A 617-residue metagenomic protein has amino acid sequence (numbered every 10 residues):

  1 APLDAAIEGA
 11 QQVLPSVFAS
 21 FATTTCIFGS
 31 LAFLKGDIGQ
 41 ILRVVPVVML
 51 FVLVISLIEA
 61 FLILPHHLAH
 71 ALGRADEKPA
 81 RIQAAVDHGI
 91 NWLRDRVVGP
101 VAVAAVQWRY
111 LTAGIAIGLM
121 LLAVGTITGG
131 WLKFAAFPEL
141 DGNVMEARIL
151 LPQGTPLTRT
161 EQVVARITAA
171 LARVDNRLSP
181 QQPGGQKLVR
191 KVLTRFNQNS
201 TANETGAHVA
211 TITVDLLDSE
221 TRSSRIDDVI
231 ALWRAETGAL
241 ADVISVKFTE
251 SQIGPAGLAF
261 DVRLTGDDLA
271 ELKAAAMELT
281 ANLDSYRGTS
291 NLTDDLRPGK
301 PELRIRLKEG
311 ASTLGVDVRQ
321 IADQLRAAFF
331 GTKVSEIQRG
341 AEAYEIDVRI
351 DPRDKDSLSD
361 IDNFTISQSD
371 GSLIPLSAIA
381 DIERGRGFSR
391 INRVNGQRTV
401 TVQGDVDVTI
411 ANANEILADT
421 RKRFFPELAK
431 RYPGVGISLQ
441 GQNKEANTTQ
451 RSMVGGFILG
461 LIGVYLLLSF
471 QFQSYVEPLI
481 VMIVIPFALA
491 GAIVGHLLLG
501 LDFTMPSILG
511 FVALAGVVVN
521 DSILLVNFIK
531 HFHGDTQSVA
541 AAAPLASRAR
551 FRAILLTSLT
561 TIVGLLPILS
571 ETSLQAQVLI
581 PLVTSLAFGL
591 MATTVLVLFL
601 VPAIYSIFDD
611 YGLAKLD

Functional and structural regions predicted by a protein language model:
A1, F51, G463-R550, L555-T572 (+4 more regions): Hydrophobic transmembrane alpha-helices and their membrane-interface caps in long multi-pass transport proteins
I7-A19, G455, P544, R548-L556: Alpha-helical transmembrane segments of multi-pass membrane proteins
Q11-V13, I82-A136, R548: Signature of alpha-helical transmembrane segments and their immediate interfacial
L14-F33, Q40-A84, I212, F487 (+3 more regions): Transmembrane alpha-helices and their membrane-interface boundaries in multi-pass membrane transporters and channels
V17-G29, A113, I117, L121 (+5 more regions): Hydrophobic alpha-helical segments of membrane proteins
A32-I41, A75, A113, I117-T155 (+2 more regions): Transmembrane helices with small-residue packing motifs
A32-M49, A135-P138, N443, V494-V512 (+1 more regions): Short helix-loop junctions at transmembrane helix boundaries
A113, T126-G129, E146-I149, Q162-N197 (+7 more regions): Surface-exposed amphipathic alpha-helical segments in non-transmembrane regions that serve as interaction surfaces
